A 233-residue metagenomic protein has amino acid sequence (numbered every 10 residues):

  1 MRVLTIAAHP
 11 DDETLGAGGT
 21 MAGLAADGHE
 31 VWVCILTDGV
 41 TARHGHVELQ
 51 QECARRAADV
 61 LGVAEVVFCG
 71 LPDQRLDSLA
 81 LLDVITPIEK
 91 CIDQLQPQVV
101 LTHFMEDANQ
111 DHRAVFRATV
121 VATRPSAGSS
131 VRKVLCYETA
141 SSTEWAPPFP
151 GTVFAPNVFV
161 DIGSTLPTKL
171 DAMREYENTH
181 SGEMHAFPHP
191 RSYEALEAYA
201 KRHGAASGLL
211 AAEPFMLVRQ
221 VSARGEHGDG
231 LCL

Functional and structural regions predicted by a protein language model:
M1-L95, V121, P125-G128, Y199 (+2 more regions): Active-site rim/loop-helix segments in enzyme catalytic domains that contact anionic ligands
L36, F104-M105, E138-A140: Histidine-centered beta-alpha loop that forms part of the nucleotide-sugar donor binding/catalytic region in diverse
H44-H46, S78-A80, H112-R113, W145-F149: Short, well-ordered secondary-structure micro-motifs
A54, V66, D111, V160-D161 (+1 more regions): Generic structural signal for small/hydrophobic residues in well-ordered secondary structure, especially within
Q74, E106-A108, S141-T143: Short, catalytically relevant binding-site loops at active-site mouths
V84, D111-T119, T165, K169-A172 (+1 more regions): Internal, well-ordered alpha-helical segments in soluble enzyme and binding-protein domains
I88-L135: Active-site adenylate/phosphate-handling loop in enzymes that bind or generate adenylated species
S130-L233: The feature marks non-catalytic terminal segments
